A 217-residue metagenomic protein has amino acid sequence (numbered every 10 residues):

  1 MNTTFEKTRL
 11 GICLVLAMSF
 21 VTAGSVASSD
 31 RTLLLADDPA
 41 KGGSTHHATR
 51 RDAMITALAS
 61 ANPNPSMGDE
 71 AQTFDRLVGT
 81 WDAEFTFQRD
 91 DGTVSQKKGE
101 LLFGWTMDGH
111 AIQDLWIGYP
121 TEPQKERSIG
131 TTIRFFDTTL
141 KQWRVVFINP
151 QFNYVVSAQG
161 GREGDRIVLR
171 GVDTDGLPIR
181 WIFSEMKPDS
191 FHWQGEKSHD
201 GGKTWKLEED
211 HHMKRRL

Functional and structural regions predicted by a protein language model:
N2-L14, G24-V94, L217: Amphipathic/hydrophobic helical signal segments and adjacent flexible N-terminal regions that mediate secretion
A17-S19: Hydrophobic membrane-insertion alpha-helices, especially the h-region of bacterial N-terminal signal peptides
A57-A59, N64-S66, A71, D82-I182: Central antiparallel beta-sheet cores of small beta-barrel/beta-sandwich binding domains
M107, K187-D189, L217: Residue-level recognition of beta-strand termini and adjacent short loop/turns
E196-H199: Conserved Ser/Thr-centered positions that define the repeating blades of beta-propeller domains
H212-K214: Short beta-strand edge segments in extracellular beta-sheet folds
